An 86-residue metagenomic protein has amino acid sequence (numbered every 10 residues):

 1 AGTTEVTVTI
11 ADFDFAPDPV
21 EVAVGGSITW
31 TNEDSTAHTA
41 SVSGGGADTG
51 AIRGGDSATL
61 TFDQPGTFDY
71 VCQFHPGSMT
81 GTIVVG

Functional and structural regions predicted by a protein language model:
A1-G86: Extracytoplasmic copper-binding redox domains, predominantly the cupredoxin/blue-copper superfamily
